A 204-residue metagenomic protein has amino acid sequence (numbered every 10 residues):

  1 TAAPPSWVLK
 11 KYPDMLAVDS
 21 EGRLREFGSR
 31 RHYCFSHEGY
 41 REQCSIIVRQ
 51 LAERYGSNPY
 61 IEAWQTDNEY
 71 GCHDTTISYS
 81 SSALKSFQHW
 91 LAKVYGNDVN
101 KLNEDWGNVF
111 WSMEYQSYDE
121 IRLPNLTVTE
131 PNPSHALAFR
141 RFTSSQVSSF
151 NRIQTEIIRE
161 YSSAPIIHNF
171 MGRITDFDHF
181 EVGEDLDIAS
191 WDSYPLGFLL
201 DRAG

Functional and structural regions predicted by a protein language model:
T1-A3, C34: Structural motif corresponding to the early beta-alpha repeats
S6-L9: Intrinsically disordered, non-coiled, low-complexity regulatory regions enriched in serine, threonine and proline
Y12-A203: Polysaccharide-binding and catalytic clefts of secreted carbohydrate-active enzymes
